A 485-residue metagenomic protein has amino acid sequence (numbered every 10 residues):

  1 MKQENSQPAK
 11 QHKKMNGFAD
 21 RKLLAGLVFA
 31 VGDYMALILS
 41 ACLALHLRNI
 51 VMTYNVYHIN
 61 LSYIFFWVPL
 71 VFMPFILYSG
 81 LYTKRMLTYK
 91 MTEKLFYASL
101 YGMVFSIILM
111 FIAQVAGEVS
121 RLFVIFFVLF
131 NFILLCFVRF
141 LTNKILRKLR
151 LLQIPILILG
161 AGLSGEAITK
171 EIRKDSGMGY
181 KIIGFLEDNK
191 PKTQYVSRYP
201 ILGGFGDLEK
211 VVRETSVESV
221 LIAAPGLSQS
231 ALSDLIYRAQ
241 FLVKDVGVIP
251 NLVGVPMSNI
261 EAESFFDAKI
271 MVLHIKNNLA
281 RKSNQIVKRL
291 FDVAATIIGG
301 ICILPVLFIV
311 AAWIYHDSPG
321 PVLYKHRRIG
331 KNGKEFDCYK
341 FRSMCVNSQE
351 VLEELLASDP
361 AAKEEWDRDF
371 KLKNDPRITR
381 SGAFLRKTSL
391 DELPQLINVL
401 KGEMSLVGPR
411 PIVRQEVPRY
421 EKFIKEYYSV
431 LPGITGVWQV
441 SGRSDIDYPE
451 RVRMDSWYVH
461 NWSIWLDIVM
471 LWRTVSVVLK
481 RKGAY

Functional and structural regions predicted by a protein language model:
M1-L151, I156, Y180, Y485: Signature of alpha-helical transmembrane segments in polytopic membrane proteins
K2-Q3, N49, T142-E261: A solvent-exposed beta-alpha-beta segment
K10-H12, P200, G204-F205, S258-I297 (+2 more regions): Glycine-rich flexible loop motifs, especially short His-Gly-Gly/GGXG/HXGH segments used as catalytic or interaction
C42, H46, F140, K144-K148 (+5 more regions): Membrane-spanning helices that line or support transport/gating and their immediate boundary helices in channels
L95-S99, L151-K170, P321-M344: Membrane-cytosol interface motif
K190-K192, V253-V255, N259-K269, L323-P376 (+1 more regions): Short, glycine-rich, amphipathic interfacial segments at transmembrane boundaries or analogous
S283-V351, M470-Y485: A hydrophobic, helix-centered structural microdomain
E365-L431, M470-V478: A short, structured surface patch at a secondary-structure boundary
